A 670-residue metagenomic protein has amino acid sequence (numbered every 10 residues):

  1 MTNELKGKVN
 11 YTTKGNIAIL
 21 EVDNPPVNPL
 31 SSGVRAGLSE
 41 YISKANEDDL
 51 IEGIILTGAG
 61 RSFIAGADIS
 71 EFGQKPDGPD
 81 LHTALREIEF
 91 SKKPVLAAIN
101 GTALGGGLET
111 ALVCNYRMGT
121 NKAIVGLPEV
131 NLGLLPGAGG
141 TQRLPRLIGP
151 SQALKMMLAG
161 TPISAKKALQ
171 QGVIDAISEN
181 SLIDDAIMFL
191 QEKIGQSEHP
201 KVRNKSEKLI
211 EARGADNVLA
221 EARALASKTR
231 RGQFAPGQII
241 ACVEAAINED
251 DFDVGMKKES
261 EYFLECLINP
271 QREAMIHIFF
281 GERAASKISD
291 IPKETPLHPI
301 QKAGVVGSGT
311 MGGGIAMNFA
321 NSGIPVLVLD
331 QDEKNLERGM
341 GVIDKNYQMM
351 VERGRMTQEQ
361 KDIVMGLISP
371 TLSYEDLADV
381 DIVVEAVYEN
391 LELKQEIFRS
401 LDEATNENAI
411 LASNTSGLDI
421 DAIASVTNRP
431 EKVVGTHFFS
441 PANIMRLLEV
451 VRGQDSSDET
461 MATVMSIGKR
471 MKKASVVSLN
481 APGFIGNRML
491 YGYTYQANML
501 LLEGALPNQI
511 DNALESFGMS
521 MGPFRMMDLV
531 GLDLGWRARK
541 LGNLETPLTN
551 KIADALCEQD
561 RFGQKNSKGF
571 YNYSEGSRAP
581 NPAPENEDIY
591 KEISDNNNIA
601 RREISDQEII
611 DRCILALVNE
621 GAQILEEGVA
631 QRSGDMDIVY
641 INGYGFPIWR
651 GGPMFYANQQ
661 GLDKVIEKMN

Functional and structural regions predicted by a protein language model:
T2-V9, D23, K75-D80, R86 (+5 more regions): N-terminal glycine-rich phosphate-binding loop for ADP-containing cofactors
G15-D23, G33-K75, R86-N100, T120-I124 (+1 more regions): A structural preference for short, pocket-lining loop segments at secondary-structure junctions
G106: Short, structured segments at the rim of ligand-binding sites
E109: Short alpha-helical segment that forms part of, or immediately flanks, the ligand-binding pocket in carbohydrate-active
L127: Small cofactor-carrier domains centered on a conserved lysine used for covalent cofactor attachment
